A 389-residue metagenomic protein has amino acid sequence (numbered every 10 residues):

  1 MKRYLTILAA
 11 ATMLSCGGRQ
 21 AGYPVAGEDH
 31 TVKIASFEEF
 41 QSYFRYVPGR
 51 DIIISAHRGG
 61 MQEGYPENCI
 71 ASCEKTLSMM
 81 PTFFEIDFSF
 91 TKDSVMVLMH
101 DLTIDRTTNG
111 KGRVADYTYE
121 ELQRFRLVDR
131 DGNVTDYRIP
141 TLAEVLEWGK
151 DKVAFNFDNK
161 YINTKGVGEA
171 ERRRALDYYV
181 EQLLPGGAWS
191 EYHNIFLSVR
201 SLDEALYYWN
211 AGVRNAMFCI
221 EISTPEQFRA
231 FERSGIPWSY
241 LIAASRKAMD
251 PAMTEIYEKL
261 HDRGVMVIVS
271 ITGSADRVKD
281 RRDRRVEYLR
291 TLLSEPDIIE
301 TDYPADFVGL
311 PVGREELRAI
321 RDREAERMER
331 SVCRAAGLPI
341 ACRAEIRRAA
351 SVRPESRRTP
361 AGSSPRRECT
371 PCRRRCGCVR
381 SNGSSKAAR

Functional and structural regions predicted by a protein language model:
K2-I7: Sec-dependent signal peptide recognition, specifically the positively charged N-region followed immediately by
L8-G17: Hydrophobic h-region of N-terminal signal peptides that target proteins for export in Gram-negative bacteria
C16-C342, E368, R375-C378: Phosphate-group recognition and catalysis centered on beta-loop-alpha active-site segments
R334-R389: Compositionally biased, low-complexity flexible segments
